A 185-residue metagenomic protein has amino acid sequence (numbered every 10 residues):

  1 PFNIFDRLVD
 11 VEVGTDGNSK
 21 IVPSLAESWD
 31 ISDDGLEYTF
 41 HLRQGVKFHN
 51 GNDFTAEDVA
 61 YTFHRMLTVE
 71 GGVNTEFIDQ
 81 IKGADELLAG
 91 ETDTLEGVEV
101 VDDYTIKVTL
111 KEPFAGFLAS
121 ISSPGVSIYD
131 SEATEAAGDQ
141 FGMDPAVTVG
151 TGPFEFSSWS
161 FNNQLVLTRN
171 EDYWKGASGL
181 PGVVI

Functional and structural regions predicted by a protein language model:
P1-D33, V149: N-terminal lobe/hinge region of extracytoplasmic solute-binding protein
F2-F5, V22-A26, A56-H64, T92-L95 (+3 more regions): Extracytoplasmic/secreted envelope proteins and their assembly/folding machinery, especially bacterial periplasmic
V9-V13, D34, K47, H64-G72 (+3 more regions): Sec-exported extracytoplasmic/periplasmic mature domains
E12-V13, P113-S178, G182: Gly/Pro-rich hinge or "lid" segments in bacterial periplasmic/extracellular proteins
N18, V108, G176-I185: A local structural motif
W29-G35, E91, E99-D102, V147-T148 (+2 more regions): Extracellular/periplasmic catalytic domains that process cell-envelope and extracellular macromolecules
H41, A60, L67-G72, E76-A133 (+1 more regions): Surface-exposed binding/hinge segments that line and control ligand-binding clefts or catalytic entry sites
